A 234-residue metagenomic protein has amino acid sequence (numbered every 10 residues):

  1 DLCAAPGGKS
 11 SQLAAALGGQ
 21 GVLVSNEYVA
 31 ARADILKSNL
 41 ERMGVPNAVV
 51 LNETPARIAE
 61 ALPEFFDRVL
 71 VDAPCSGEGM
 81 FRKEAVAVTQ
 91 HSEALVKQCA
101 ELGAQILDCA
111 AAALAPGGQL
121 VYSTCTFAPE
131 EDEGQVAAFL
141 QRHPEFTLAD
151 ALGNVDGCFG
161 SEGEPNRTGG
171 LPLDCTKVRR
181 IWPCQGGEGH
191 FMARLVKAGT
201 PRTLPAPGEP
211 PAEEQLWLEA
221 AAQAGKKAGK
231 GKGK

Functional and structural regions predicted by a protein language model:
D1-K234: S-adenosylmethionine
